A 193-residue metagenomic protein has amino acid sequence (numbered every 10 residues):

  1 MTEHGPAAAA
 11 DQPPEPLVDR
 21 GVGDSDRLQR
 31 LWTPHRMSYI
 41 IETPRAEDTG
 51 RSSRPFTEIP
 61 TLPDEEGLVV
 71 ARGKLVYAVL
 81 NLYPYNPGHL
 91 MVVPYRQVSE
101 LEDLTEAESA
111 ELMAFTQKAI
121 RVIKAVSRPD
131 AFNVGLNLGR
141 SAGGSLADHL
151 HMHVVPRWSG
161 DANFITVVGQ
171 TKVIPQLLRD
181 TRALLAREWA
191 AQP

Functional and structural regions predicted by a protein language model:
M1-P87, V92-V93: Active-site microenvironments that recognize anionic phosphate/pyrophosphate groups
M91-M113, G169-I174: Short histidine-centered catalytic/ligand-binding loop motif
P94, D148-V154: Catalytic metal-binding acidic patch
T105-P129, R179, L184-A186: Long, well-ordered alpha-helical scaffolding segments within enzyme catalytic domains, especially pronounced
R128-R140: A short glycine-rich, hydrophobically flanked beta-strand micro-motif that places a catalytic Asp/Glu for divalent metal
R140-A147: Acidic pyrophosphate-coordinating catalytic loop
S159-G160: Long C-terminal interaction/binding lobes of large macromolecular proteins
G169-A190: Mixed-charge, glycine-accented linear interaction segment located at domain edges/termini
